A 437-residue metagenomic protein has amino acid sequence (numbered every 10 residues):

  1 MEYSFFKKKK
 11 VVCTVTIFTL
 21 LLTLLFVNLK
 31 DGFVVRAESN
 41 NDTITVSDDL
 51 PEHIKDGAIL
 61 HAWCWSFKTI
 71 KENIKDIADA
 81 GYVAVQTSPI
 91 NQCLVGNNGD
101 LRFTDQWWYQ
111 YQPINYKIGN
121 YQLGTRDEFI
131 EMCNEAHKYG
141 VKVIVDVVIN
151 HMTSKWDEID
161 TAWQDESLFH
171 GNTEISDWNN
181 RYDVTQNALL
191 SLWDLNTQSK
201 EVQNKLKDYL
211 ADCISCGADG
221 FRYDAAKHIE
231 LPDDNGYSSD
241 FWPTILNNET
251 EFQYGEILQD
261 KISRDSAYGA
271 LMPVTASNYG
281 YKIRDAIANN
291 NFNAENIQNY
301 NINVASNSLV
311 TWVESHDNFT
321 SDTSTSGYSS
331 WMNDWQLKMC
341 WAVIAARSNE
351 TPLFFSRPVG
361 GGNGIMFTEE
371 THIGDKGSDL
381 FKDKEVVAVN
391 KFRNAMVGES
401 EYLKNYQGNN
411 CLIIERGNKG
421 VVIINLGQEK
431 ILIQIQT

Functional and structural regions predicted by a protein language model:
M1-K7: N-terminal secretory signal peptides that target proteins for export/translocation
K8-L22: Sec-dependent N-terminal signal peptides
L22-T43: Sec-dependent signal peptide cleavage junction
E38-A58, K71-D79, P89-Y111, I130-V141 (+3 more regions): Active-site-proximal helices and loops of the catalytic beta/alpha 8
H53-G57, C93-N134, W163-N196: Aromatic- and acidic-residue-enriched carbohydrate-binding clefts of CAZyme catalytic domains
A58-K68, S191-N204: Active-site mouth loops of central-metabolism enzymes
H151-M152, I229: Catalytic P-loop NTPase motifs of RecA-like helicase/translocase cores
